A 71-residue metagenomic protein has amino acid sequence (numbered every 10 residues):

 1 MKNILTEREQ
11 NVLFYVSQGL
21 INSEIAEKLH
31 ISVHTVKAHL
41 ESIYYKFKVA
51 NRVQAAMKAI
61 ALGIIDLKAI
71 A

Functional and structural regions predicted by a protein language model:
M1-F14, K68: Regulatory hinge/linker segments at domain boundaries that couple sensory/effector modules to output domains
T6, S32, G63-D66: Serine/threonine-rich low-complexity intrinsically disordered regions
E7, F14-Y15, A26-I31: Short, flexible segments with low predicted structural confidence
Q10-S17, Y44, A56: Hydrophobic residues on short alpha-helical segments
Q10-V12, E27, L40, A61 (+1 more regions): Intrinsically disordered, low-complexity segments enriched in glycine/proline and serine/threonine
S17-L20, L62: Short helix-capping/turn signature of helix-turn-helix
I21-Q54: Recognition helix of helix-turn-helix DNA-binding domains
Y45-A71: Basic, Lys/Arg-enriched C-terminal extension of HTH/homeodomain DNA-binding domains
